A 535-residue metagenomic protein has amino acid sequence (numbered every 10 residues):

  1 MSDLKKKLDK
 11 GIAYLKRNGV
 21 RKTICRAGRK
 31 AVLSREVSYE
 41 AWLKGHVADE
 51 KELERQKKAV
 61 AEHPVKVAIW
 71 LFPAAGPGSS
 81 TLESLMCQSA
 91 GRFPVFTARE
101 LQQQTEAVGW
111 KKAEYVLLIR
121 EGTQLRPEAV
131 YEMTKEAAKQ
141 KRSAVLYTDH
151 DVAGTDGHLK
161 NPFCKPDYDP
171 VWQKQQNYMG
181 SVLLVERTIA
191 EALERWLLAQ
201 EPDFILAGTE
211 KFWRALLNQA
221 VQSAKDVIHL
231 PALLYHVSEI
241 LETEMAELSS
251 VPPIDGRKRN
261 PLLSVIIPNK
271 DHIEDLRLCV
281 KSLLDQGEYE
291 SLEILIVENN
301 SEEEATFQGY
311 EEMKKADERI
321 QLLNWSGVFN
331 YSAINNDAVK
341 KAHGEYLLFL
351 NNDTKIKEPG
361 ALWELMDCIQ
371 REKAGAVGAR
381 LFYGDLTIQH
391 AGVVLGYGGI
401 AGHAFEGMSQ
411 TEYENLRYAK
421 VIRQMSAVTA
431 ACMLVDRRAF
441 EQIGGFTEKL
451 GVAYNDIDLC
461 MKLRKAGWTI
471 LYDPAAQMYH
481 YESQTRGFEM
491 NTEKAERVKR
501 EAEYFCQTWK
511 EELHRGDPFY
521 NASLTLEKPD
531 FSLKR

Functional and structural regions predicted by a protein language model:
S2-P64, E242-L263, G375, D385 (+3 more regions): C-terminal, non-catalytic tails of nucleotide-sugar-dependent glycosyltransferases
A59-P64, L82-R92, K139, K281-S291: Short, acidic, metal-binding catalytic loop of nucleotide-sugar glycosyltransferases
V65-W70, P261-I266, E293, D458: Cell-envelope/extracellular polymer assembly enzymes that use nucleotide-activated donors
E100-K111, W325-A342: Glycine-rich, basic loop-to-helix element that forms the pyrophosphate-binding segment of sugar-nucleotide handling
V116, L347: Short aromatic/hydrophobic "clamp" motif used to bind/position activated sugar donors
E128-K160, T188, K225-D226, T354-I400: Conserved donor NDP-sugar-binding/catalytic core segment of glycosyltransferases
K160-I189, S332-A333, G396-R438, Q442: A recurrent flexible, glycine/aromatic-enriched loop bordering the glycosyltransferase active site that acts as
I189, E201-P231, A361-L365, Y418-G444 (+1 more regions): A short, conserved alpha-helix in the catalytic core of glycosyltransferases
